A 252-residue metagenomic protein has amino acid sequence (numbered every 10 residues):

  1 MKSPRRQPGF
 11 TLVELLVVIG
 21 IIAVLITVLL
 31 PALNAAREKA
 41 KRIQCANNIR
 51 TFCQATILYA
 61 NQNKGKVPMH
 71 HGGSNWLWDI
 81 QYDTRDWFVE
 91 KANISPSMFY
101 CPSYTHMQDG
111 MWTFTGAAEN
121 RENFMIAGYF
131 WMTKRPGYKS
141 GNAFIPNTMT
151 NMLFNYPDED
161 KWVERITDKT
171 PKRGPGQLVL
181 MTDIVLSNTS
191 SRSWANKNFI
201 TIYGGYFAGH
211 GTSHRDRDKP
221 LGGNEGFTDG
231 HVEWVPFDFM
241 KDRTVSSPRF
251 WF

Functional and structural regions predicted by a protein language model:
K2-N47: Amphipathic alpha-helical segments typified by the pilin-like N-terminal helix that continues immediately C-terminal
I43-F252: Short, well-structured segments within or immediately adjacent to enzyme catalytic domains that line ligand-binding
